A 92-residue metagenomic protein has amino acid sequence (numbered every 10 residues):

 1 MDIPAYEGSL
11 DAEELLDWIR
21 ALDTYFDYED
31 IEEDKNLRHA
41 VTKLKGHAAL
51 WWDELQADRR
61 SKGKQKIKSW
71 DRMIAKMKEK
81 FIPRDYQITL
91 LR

Functional and structural regions predicted by a protein language model:
M1-R92: Retroviral Gag capsid
